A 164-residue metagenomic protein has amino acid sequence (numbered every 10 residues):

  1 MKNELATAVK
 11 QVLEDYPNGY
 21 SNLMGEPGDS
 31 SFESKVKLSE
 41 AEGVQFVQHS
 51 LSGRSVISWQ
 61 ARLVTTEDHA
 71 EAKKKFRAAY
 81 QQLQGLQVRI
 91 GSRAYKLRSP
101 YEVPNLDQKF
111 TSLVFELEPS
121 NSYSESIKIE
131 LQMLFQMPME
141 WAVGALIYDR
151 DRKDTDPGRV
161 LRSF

Functional and structural regions predicted by a protein language model:
M1, L5-K10, E71-F76, L83 (+2 more regions): Generic hydrophobic, helix-prone segments enriched in Leu/Val/Ile
M1-V56, S163-F164: N-terminal leader/targeting segments
K2, K10, K35-K37, K73-K75 (+4 more regions): Context-gated lysine
N22-G25, S30-V36, V44, A78-Q81 (+4 more regions): Hydrophobic transmembrane signal anchors and adjacent membrane-proximal interface regions, especially in viral
S31-K37, I57, H69, K75-F76 (+5 more regions): Aromatic-enriched hydrophobic runs in primary sequence
G43-D107: Long, charged/polar, surface-exposed segments that mediate recognition or autoinhibition
L86-F164: A charged, solvent-exposed segment within the mature domains of Sec-exported extracytoplasmic proteins
